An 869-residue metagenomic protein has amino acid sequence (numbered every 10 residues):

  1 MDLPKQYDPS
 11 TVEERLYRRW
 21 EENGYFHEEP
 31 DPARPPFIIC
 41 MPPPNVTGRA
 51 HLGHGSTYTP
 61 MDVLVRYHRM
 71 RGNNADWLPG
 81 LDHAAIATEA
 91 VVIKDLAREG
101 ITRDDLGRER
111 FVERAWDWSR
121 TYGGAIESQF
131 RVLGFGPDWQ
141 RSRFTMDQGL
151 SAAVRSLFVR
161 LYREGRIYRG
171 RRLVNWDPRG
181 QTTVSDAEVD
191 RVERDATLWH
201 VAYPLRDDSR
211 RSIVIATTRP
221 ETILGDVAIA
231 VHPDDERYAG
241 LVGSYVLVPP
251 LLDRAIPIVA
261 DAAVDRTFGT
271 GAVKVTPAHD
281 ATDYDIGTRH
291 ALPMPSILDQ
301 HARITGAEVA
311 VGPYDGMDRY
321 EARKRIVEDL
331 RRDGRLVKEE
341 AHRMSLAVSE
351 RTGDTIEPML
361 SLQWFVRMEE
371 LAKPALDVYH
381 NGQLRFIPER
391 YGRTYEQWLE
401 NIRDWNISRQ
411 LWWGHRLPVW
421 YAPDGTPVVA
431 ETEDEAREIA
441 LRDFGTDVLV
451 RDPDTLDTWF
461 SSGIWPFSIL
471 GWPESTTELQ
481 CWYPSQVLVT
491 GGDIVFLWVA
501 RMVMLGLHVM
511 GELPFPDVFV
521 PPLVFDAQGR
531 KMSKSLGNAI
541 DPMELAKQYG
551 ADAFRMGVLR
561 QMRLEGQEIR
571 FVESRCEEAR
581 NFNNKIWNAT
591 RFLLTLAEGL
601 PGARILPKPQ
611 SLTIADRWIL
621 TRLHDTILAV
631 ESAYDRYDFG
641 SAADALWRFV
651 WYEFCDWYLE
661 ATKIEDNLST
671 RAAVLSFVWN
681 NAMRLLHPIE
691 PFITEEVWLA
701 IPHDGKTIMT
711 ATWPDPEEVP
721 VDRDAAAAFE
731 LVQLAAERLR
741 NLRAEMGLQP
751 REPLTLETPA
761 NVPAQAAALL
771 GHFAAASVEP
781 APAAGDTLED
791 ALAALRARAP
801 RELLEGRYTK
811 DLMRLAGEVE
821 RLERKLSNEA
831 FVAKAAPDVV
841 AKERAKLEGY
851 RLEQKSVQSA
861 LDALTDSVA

Functional and structural regions predicted by a protein language model:
M1-L52, A75, V337, E350 (+1 more regions): Non-catalytic terminal extensions that flank enzyme cores
R15, R19-N23, I93-S212, F268-P423 (+9 more regions): Residue patterns forming the tRNA-binding/recognition surfaces of aminoacyl-tRNA synthetases and related DALR
F26-E29, P36-A90, K94: N-terminal cofactor/phosphate-binding cores enriched in small/glycine residues, especially glycine-rich loops such as
T59-D76, A281-A291, V327-L330, I494-G511 (+1 more regions): Metal-dependent nuclease catalytic cores in nucleic-acid-processing enzymes, especially RNase H-like/related
D82, V174, P178, V184-D190 (+6 more regions): Acidic, turn-prone loop/beta-hairpin segments
L205, A262, A291-A302, L411-G414 (+1 more regions): Alpha-helical recognition segments enriched in aromatics with Gly/Pro capping that present substrate-recognition
P220-H301, R331, A372-P374, F773-S777: Catalytic alpha/beta core of large soluble enzyme barrels
A700-A869: C-terminal low-complexity, glycine/proline- and small-hydrophobic-enriched intrinsically disordered tails that act as
